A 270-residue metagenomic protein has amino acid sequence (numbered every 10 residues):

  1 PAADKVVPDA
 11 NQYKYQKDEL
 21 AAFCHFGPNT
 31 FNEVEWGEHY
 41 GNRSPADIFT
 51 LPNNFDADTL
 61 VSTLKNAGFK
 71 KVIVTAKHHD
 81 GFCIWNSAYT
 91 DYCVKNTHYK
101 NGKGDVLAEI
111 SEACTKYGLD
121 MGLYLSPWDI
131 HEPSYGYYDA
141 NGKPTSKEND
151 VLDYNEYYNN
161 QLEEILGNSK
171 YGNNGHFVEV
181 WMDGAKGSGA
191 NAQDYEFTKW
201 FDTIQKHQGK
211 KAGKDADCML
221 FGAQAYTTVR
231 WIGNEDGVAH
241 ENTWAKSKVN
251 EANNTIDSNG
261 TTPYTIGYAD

Functional and structural regions predicted by a protein language model:
P1-D270: Mature catalytic domains of secreted/periplasmic carbohydrate-active enzymes
